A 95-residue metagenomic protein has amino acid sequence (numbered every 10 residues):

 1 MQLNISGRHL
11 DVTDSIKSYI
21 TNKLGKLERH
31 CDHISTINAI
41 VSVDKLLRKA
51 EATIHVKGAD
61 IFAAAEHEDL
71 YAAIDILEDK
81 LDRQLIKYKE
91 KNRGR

Functional and structural regions predicted by a protein language model:
M1-R95: N-terminal, polar/charged subdomain of small-to-medium soluble alpha/beta proteins
